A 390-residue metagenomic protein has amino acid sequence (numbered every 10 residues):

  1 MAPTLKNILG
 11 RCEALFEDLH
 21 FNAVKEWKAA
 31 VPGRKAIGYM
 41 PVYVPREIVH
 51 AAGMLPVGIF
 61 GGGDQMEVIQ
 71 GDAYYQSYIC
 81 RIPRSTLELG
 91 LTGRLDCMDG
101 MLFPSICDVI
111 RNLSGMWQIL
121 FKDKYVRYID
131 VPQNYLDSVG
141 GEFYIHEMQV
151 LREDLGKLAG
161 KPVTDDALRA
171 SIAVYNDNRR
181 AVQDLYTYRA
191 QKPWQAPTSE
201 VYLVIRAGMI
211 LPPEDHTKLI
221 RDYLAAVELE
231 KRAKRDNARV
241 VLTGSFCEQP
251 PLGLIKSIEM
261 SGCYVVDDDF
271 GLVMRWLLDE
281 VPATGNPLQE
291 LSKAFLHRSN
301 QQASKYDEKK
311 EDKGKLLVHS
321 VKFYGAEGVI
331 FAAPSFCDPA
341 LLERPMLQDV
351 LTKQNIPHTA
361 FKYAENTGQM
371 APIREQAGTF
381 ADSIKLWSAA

Functional and structural regions predicted by a protein language model:
A2-K35, I145, Q149, E153-E280: A charged, amphipathic alpha-helical module
F16-A29, G33-R34, G38-V42, R46-E47 (+2 more regions): Metallocofactor- and cofactor-centric catalytic cores in central/energy metabolism, strongly enriched
V31, V42-Y43, I48-F60, S245-K309 (+1 more regions): Redox- and metal-dependent alpha/beta enzyme cores, enriched for Fe-S-associated oxidoreductases and cofactor-handling
F60-M66, V131-N134, D269-V273, A364-E365: Short, acidic/turn-prone active-site loops that include or flank metal/cofactor- and phosphate-binding residues
Y74-T92, K305-V318: Glycine-rich, highly charged phosphate/nucleotide-binding loops
S85-K157: Acidic/His-rich segments in extracytoplasmic proteins that coordinate ligands and/or metal ions
G314-G328, A332-A390: TerminUS-proximal long segments
